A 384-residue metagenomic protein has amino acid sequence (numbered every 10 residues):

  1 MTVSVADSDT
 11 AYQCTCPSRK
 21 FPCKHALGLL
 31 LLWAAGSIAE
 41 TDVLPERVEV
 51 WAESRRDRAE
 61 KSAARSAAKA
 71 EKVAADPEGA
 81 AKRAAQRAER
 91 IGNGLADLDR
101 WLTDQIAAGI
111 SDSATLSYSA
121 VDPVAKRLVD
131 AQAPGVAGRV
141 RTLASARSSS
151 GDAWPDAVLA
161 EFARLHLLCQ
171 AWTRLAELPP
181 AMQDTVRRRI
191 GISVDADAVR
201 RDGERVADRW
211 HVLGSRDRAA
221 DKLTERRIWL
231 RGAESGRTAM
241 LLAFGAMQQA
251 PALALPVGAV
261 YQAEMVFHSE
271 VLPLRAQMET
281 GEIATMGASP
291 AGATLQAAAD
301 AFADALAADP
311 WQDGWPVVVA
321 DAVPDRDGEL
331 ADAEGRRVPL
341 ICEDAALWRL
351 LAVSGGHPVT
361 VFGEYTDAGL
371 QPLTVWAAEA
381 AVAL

Functional and structural regions predicted by a protein language model:
M1-E60: Short Cys/His-based metal-binding microdomains
T2-S4, S215-R218: Catalytic micro-motifs at enzyme active sites that drive phosphoryl/nucleotidyl and oxygen chemistry
K20-P22, A108, G236: Short loop/turn segments at secondary-structure transitions that flank enzyme active sites
E53-I190: Extended alpha-helical scaffolds
V124-Q132, V136-L178, R188-R216, E225-R227 (+1 more regions): Long, compositionally biased intrinsically disordered terminal regions
D221-L223: Short, surface-exposed loop/turn motifs at beta-strand boundaries within globular domains
